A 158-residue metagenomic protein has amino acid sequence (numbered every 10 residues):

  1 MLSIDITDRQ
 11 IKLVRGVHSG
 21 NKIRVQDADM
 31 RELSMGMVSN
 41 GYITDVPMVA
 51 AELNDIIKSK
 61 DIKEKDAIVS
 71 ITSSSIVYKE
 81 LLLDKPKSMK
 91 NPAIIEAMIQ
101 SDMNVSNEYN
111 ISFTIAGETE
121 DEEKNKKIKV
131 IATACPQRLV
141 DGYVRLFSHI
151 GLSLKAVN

Functional and structural regions predicted by a protein language model:
M1-S34, K65-T72: Gly/Thr-rich phosphate-binding beta-strand-loop-beta motif of the actin/hexokinase/Hsp70
L2-D5, S59, E123-K124, A132: Replace "in large, NTP-powered and nucleic-acid-processing enzymes" with "in large, NTP-powered factors and other
H18-N21, N40-P47, E118-K127: Short, glycine- and charge-enriched coil/turn segments that flank and shape catalytic ligand pockets
I23, A28, M37-V38, Q100 (+1 more regions): Oxyanion-binding/catalytic loops of NTP- or PPi-dependent enzymes
I23, N40, V77-E80: Switch/connector loops and helix/strand junctions flanking conserved nucleotide-binding motifs in nucleotide-processing
A28-K58: N-terminal phosphate-binding loop and adjacent alpha-helix
S70-N158: Active-site neighborhood for divalent-cation/phosphate handling
